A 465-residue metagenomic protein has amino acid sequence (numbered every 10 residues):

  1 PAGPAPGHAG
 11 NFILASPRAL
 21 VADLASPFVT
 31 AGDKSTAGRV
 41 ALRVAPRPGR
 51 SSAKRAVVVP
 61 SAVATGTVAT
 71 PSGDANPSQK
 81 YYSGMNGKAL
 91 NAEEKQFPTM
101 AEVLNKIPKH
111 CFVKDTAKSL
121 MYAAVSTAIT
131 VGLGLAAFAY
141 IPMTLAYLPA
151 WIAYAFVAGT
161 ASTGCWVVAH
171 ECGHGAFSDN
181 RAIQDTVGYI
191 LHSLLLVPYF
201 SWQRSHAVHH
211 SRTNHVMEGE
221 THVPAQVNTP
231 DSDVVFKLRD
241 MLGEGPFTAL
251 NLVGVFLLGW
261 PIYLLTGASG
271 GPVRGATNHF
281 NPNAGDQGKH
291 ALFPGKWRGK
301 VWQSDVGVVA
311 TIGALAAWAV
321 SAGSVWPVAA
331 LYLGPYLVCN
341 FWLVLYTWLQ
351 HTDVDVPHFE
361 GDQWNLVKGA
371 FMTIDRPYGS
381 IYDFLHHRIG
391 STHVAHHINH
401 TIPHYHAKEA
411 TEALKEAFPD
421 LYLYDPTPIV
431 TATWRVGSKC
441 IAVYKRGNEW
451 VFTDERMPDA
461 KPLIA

Functional and structural regions predicted by a protein language model:
P1-V44: N-terminal chloroplast transit peptides
S26-F28, L42-T160, S193-L333, Y405-A465: Non-catalytic, topology-defining segments of multipass membrane proteins
V103-K109, V354-H358, G369, I398 (+1 more regions): Polar-ligand-bearing catalytic/cofactor-coordination segments of membrane-embedded or membrane-tethered inner-membrane
A155, G159, W166-V167, Y336-C339 (+2 more regions): Alpha-helical transmembrane segments of multi-pass membrane proteins
S162-R181, W202-H215, Y346, Q350-V354 (+1 more regions): Acidic (Asp/Glu-rich) catalytic motifs at the cytosolic membrane interface
F177-L196, G219-E244, E360-Y378: Juxtamembrane helix-capping/reentrant segments at transmembrane boundaries
N340-L385, P428: Membrane-interfacial segments at transmembrane helix termini in multi-pass membrane proteins
F384-A417: C-terminal, well-structured subdomains that either form a transmembrane helix-short loop-helix hairpin in multi-pass
